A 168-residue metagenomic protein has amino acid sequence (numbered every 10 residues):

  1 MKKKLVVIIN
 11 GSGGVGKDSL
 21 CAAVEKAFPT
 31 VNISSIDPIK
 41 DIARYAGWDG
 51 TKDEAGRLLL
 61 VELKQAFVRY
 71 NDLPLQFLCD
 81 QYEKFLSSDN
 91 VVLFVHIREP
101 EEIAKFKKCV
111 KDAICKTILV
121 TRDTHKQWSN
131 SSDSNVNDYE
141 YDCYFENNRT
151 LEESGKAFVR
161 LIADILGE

Functional and structural regions predicted by a protein language model:
S12: P-loop (Walker A) phosphate-binding loop of NTP-binding proteins
K17: Conserved lysine of the Walker
L20: Hydrophobic positions on the alpha1 helix immediately C-terminal to the Walker A/P-loop
K26-I33: Post-Walker A helix-loop "phosphate-sensing" segment adjacent to the P-loop in P-loop NTPases
S34-V92, R98: ATP-dependent small-molecule kinase phosphotransfer cores that center on conserved nucleotide phosphate-binding segments
C79-N135: ATP-dependent NMP and nucleoside kinases share a basic, alpha-helical "lid"
K116-E168: Small-molecule kinase domains that catalyze NTP-dependent phosphoryl transfer to phosphate-bearing small molecules
